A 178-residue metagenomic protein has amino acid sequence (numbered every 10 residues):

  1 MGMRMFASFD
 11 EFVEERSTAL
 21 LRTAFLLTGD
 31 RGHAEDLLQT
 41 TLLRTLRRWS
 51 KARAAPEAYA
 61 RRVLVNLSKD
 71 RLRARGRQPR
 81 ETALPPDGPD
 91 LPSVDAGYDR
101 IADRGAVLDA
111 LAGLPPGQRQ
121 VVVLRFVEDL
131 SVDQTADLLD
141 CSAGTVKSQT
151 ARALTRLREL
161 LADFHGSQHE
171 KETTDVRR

Functional and structural regions predicted by a protein language model:
M1-R22, G32-E35: A short, charge-rich alpha-helical start-of-domain segment used by transcription regulators
G2-S8, D137, L154-R178: C-terminal edge and immediately downstream basic/flexible tail or linker adjoining helix-turn-helix-like DNA-binding
L21, R31-R48: Conserved RNAP core-binding helix
D36-L43, A54-N66: Structural recognition of an alpha-helix C-terminal capping motif at a helix-to-coil junction
K51, A55, V65-L84, D99-R100: Arg/Lys-rich amphipathic alpha helix in sigma70-family domain 2
V65, K69, L139-F164: DNA-recognition helix of helix-turn-helix
Q78-R104, S131, E170-R177: Internal acidic/polar
V121-R125: A short pre-motif secondary-structure segment
